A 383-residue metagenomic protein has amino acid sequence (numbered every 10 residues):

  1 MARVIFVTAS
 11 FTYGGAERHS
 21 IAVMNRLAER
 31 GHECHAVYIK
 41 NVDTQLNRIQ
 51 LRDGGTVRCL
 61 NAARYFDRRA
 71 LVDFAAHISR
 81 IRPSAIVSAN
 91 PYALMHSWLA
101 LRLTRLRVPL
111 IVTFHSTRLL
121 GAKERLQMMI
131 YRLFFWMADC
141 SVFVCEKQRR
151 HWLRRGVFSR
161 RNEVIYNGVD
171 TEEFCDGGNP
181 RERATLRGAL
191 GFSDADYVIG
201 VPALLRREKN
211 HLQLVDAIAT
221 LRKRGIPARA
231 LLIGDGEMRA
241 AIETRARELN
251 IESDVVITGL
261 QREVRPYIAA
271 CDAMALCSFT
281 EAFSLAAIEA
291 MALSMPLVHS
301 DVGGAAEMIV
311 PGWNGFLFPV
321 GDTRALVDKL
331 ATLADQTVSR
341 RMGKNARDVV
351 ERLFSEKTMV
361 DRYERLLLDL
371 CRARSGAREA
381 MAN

Functional and structural regions predicted by a protein language model:
F6-R68, R155: N-terminal strand-loop element at the rim of the active site of nucleotide-sugar-dependent glycosyltransferases
E17-N25, Y197, V201-T220, E237-E243 (+1 more regions): A conserved mid-protein helix/loop that constitutes part of the nucleotide-sugar donor-binding site
S88-H96, F114: Short His-centered aromatic/hydrophobic patch
K147, G168: Carbohydrate-associated surface elements
T185-G188, A325, V338-L353, M359-R365: A short, well-ordered alpha-helix in the C-terminal region of glycosyltransferases
L260, F279: Aromatic "clamp/platform" in nucleotide-sugar-dependent glycosyltransferases that forms part of the donor/acceptor
P296-H299, I309: Short hydrophobic beta-strand element within catalytic cores of glycosyltransferases and related nucleotide-activated
V310-G312, F316-T323, T332-T337: Conserved acidic donor-binding segment of nucleotide-sugar-dependent glycosyltransferases
